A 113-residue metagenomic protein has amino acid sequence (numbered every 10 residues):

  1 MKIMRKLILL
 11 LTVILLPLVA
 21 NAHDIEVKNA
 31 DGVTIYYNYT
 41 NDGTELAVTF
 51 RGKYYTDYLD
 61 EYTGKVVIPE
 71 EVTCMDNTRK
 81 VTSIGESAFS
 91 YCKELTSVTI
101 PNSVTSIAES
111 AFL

Functional and structural regions predicted by a protein language model:
M1-I3: Short, Lys/Arg-enriched N-terminal segments with co-localized hydrophobic residues within the first ~10-30 amino acids
R5-L11: Sec-dependent signal peptide recognition, specifically the positively charged N-region followed immediately by
T12-N21: Hydrophobic h-region of N-terminal signal peptides that target proteins for export in Gram-negative bacteria
A20-G32: Boundary at the C-terminal end of the N-terminal hydrophobic targeting segment
N29-E45: Short, ordered beta-strand-loop transition motifs
N41-G43, E61-S83, K93-S106: Structural signature of tandem-repeat unit edges
A47-R51: Non-globular, low-complexity intrinsically disordered regions
G85-A88, A108-L113: Consensus positions within tandem repeat domains that build extended binding/scaffold surfaces
